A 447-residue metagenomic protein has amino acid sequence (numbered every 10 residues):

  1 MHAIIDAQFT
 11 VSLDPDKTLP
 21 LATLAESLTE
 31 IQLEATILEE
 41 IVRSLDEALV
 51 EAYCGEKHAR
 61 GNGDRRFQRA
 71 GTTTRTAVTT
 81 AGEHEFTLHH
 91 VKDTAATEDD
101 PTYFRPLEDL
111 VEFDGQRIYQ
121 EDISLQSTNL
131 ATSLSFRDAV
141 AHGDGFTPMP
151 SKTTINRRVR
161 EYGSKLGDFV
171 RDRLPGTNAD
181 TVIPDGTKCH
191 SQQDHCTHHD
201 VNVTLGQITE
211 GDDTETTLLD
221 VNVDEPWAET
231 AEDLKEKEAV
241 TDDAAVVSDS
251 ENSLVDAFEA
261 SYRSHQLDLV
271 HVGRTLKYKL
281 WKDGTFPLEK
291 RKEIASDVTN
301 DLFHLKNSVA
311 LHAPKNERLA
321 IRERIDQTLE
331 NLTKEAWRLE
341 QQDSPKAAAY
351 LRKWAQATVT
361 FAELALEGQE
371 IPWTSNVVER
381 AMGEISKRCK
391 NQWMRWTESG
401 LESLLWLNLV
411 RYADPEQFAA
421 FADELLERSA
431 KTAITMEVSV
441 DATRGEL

Functional and structural regions predicted by a protein language model:
H2-C54, T241-D256, A260-R263, K292-L447: Acidic/histidine-rich catalytic cores and adjacent linkers of DNA breakage/strand-transfer/modification proteins
H2-D14, Q68-T72, T76, E83-D122 (+5 more regions): RNase H-like nuclease fold core
R60-R75, A357-T360, E367-P372: Short acidic, Pro/Gly- and aromatic-enriched capping/linker segments at domain boundaries
T79, I183, V247, L269 (+1 more regions): Alpha-helical architecture
I118-L134: Short, amphipathic alpha-helical "recognition" segments used to contact nucleic acids or chromatin
A131-G143: Short, charged amphipathic recognition helices of the HTH superfamily and cognate SANT/SANTA-like modules
C196-D200, K279-K290: Short, surface-exposed amphipathic charged segments that create phosphate/polyanion-binding patches used for binding
S261-T285: Inter-helix linker motif
